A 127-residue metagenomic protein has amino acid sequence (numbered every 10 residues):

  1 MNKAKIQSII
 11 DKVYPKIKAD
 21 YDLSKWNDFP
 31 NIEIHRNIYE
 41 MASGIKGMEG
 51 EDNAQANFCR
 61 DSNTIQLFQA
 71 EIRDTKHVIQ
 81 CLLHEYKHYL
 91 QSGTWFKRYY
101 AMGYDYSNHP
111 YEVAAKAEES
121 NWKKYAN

Functional and structural regions predicted by a protein language model:
N2-F29: Zn2+-dependent metallopeptidase catalytic core
I9-K16, A114, E118-W122: Amphipathic alpha-helical segments that form well-ordered structural scaffolds and often line/cohere around active
N31-I38: Membrane-integrated ABC transporters
M41-D52, W95-D105: Alpha-helical membrane-targeting segments
S43-K76: Active-site scaffold of zinc-dependent metalloenzymes
K76-Q80, Q91-N121: Post-HEXXH active-site segment of zinc metalloproteases
H84, H88: Histidine-centered divalent metal-coordination motifs
K124-N127: Long, well-structured alpha-helical subdomains associated with metal-dependent extracellular/ecto-lumenal hydrolases
